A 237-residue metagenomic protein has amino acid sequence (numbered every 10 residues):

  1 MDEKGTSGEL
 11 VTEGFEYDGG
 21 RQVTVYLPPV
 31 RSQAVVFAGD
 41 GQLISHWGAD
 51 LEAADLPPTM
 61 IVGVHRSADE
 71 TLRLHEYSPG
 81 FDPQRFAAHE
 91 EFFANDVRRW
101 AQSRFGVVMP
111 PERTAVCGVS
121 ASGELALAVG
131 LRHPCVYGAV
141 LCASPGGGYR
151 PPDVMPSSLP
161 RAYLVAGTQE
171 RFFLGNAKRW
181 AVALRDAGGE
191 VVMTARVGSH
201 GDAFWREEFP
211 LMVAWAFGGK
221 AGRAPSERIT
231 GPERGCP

Functional and structural regions predicted by a protein language model:
M1-P237: Non-catalytic cap/lid and distal C-terminal segments of serine-dependent acyl enzymes
